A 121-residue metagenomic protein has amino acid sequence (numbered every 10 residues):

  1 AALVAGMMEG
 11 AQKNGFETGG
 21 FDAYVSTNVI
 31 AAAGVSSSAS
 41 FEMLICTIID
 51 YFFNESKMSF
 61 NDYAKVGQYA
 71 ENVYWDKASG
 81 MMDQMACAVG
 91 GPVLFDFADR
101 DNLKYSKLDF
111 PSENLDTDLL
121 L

Functional and structural regions predicted by a protein language model:
A1-V66: Anion-binding (especially nucleotide phosphate/pyrophosphate-binding) glycine-rich loop and adjoining beta-alpha core
Y51-L121: ATP-dependent small-molecule kinase catalytic core of the GHMP/sugar-kinase superfamily and closely related
